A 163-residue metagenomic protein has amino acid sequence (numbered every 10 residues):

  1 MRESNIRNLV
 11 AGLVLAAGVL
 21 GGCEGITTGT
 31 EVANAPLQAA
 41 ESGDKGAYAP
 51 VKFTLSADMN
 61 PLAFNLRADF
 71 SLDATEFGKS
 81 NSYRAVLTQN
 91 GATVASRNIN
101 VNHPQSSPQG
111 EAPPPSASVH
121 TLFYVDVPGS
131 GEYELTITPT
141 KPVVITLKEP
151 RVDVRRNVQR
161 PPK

Functional and structural regions predicted by a protein language model:
R2-V10: Bacterial N-terminal signal peptides that target proteins for export
V19-G22: C-terminal motif of bacterial Sec signal peptides marking the signal peptidase cleavage site
G25-D44, T88-V127: Extended, solvent-exposed segments with strong compositional bias
S56-L66, V125-V144, K148: Noncatalytic modules at the cell exterior or secretory-pathway interfaces, chiefly beta-strand-rich lectin/adhesion
L66-E76: Short amphipathic, basic-aromatic surface patches that mediate peripheral association with negatively charged
T75-R84: Short coil-to-beta strand junction motifs in C2/discoidin
E76, V143-V154: Edge beta-strands of jelly-roll/beta-sandwich modules across compartments, strongly enriched in secreted/luminal
R156-K163: Low-complexity, Pro/Ser/Thr- and charge-rich linker/hinge segments at domain boundaries
